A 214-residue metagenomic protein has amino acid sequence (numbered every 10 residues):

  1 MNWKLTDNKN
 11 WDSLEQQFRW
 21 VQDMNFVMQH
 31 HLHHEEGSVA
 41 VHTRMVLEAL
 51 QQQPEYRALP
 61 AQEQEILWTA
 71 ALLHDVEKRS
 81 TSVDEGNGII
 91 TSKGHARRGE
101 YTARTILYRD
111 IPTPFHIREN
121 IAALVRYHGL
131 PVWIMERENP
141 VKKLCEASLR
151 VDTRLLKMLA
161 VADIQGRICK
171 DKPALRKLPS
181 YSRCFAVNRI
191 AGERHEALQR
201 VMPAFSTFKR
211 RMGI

Functional and structural regions predicted by a protein language model:
M1, L5-E15, V21, M28-H31 (+7 more regions): Short secondary-structure junctions and interdomain/linker hinges
M1-E85: Acidic/His-rich, divalent-metal-binding segments that scaffold phosphate/diphosphate chemistry
M1-R19, H30, H34, V83 (+4 more regions): Proteins with a high burden of low-complexity, intrinsically disordered sequence enriched in S/T/G/P/A and R, requiring
T6-W20, V39-H42, E63-E65, H95 (+6 more regions): Alpha-helical structural motif
F18, F26, I111, F115 (+2 more regions): Phenylalanine-focused residue identity feature
L50, A103, L107, K209-M212: Hydrophobic, Leu/Ile/Phe/Ala-enriched alpha-helical segments that form helix-helix packing faces
E55-D171: Divalent metal-dependent catalytic cores for phosphoryl transfer on phosphate-bearing substrates
D152-I214: Charged substrate- and nucleic-acid-binding regions of tRNA-handling and nucleotidyl-transfer enzymes, centered on
